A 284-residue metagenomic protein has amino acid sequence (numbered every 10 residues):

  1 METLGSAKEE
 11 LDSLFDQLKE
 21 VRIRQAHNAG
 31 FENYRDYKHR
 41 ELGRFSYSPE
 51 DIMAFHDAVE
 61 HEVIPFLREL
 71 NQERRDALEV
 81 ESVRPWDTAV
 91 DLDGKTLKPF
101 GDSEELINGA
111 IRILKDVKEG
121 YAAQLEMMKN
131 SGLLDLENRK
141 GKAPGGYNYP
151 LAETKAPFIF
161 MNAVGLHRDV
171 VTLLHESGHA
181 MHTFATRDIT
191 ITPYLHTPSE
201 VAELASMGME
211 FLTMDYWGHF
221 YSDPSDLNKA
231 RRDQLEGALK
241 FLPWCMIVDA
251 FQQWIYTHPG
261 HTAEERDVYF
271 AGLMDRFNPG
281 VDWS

Functional and structural regions predicted by a protein language model:
M1-S284: Cation-handling catalytic/transport regions enriched in His/Asp/Glu
